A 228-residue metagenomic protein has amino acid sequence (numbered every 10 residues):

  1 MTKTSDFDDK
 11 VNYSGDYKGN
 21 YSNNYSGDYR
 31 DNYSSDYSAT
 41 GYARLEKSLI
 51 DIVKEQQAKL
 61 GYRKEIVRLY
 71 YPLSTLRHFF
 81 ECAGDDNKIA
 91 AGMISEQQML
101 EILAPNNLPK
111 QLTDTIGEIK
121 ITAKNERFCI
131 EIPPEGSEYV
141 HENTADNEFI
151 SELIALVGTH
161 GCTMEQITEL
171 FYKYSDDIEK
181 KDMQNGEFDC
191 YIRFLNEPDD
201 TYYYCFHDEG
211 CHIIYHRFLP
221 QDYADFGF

Functional and structural regions predicted by a protein language model:
S5-D8, N12, D146-C162: N-terminal trafficking/processing presequences and adjacent post-cleavage segments of proteins routed to secretion
N12-S34: Long, intrinsically disordered low-complexity tandem-repeat segments
D36-L69, F79, E152-A155: Positively charged, polyanion-binding regions of nucleic-acid-associated proteins
V67, R77-E118, F188-Y191: Charge-enriched amphipathic alpha-helical scaffolds
S95-A104, H160-D176: Amphipathic alpha-helical segments
P105-N143, G186-E197, I213-I214: Charged low-complexity interaction tracts in eukaryotic proteins
T163, E169-Y204: A cross-family detector of function-defining hotspots
P198-F228: Intrinsically disordered, low-complexity regulatory segments enriched in Ser/Thr/Pro and charged residues
